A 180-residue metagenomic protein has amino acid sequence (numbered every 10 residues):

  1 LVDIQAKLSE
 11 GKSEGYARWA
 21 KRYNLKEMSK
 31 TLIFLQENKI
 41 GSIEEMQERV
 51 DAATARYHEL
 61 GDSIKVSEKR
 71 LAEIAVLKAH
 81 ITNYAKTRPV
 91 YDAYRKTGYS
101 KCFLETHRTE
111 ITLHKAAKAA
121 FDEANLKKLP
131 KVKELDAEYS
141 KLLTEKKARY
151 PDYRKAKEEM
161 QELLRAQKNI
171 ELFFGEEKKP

Functional and structural regions predicted by a protein language model:
L1-P180: Extended intrinsically disordered terminal tails
